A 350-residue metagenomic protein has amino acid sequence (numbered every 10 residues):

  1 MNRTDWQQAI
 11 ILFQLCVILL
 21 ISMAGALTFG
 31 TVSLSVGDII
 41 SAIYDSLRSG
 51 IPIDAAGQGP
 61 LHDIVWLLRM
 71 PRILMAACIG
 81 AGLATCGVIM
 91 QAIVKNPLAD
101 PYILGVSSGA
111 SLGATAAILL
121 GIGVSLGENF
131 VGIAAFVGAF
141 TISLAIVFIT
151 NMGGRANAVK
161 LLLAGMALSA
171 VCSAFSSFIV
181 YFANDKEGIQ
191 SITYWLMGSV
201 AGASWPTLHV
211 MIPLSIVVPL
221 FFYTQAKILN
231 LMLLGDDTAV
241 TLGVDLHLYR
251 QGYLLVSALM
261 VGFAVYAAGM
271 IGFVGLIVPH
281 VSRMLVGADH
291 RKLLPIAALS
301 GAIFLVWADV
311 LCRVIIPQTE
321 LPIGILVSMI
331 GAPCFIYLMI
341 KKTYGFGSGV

Functional and structural regions predicted by a protein language model:
M1-V350: Alpha-helical transmembrane segments in inner-membrane proteins
